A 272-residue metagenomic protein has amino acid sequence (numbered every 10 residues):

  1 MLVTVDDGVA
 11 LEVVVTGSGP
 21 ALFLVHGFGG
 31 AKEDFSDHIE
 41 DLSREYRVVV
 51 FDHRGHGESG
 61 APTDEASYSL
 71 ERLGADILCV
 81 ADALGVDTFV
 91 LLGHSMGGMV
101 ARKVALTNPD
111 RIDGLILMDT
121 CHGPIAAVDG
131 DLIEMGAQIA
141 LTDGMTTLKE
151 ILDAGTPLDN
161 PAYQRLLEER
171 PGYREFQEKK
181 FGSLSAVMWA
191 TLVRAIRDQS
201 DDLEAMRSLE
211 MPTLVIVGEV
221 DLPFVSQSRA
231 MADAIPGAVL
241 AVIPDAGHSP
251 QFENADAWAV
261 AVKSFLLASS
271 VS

Functional and structural regions predicted by a protein language model:
V9-P62, A66: Conserved HGGG/HGGXW glycine-rich cap/lid loop of the alpha/beta-hydrolase fold
H26-F28, F89, G93-S95: Conserved alpha/beta-hydrolase "nucleophile elbow" surrounding the catalytic nucleophile
E71-T88: Conserved acidic catalytic loop of the alpha/beta-hydrolase fold
R102, L106, D113-T146: Flexible "cap/lid" loop of the alpha/beta hydrolase fold
A126-G130, M145-R207: Conserved alpha/beta-hydrolase catalytic His-Asp/Glu region
L209, V215-V217: Short beta-strand/loop motif that positions the catalytic acidic residue of the alpha/beta-hydrolase fold
L222-Q227: Conserved alpha/beta-hydrolase "acid-adjacent" motif
A246-A259: Catalytic histidine-centered segment of alpha/beta-hydrolase-like enzymes
